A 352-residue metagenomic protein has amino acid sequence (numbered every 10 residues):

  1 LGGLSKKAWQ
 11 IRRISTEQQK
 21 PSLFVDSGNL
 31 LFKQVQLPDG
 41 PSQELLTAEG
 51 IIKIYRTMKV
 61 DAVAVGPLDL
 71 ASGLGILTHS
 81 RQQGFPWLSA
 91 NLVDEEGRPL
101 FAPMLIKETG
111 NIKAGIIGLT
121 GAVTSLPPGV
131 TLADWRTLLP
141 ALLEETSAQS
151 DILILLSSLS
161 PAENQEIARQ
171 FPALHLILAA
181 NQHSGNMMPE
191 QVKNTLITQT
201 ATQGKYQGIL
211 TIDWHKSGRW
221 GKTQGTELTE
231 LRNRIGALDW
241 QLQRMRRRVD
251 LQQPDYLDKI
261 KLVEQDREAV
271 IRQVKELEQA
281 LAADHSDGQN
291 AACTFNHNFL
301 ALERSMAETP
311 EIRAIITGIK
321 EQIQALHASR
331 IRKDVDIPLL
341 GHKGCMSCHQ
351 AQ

Functional and structural regions predicted by a protein language model:
L1-Q324, K333, I337-L340, C348 (+1 more regions): Acidic, metal/ion-coordinating pockets
C345: Short cysteine-rich clusters marking metal-coordination/redox-active sites
